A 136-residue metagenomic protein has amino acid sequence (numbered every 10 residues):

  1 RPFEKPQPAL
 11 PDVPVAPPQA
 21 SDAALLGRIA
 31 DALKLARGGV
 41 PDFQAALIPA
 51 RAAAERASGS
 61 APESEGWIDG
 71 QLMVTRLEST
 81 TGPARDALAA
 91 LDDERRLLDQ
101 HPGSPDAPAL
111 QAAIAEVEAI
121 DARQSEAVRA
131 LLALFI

Functional and structural regions predicted by a protein language model:
R1-P49: Immediate post-signal-peptide N-terminus of mature secreted/exported proteins
A9-L10, A52, G59, E63 (+5 more regions): Generic preference for flexible, low-structure residues
V15-P18, D22-L25, I29, E63-G66 (+4 more regions): Amphipathic alpha-helical coiled-coil segments and their boundaries
A23, R85-L88, E94-R95, A107 (+1 more regions): Generic N-terminal initiation segments characterized by hydrophobic and/or small/turn-forming residues
A24, R28-D31, S79, P83 (+3 more regions): Extracytoplasmic/secreted proteins, especially bacterial periplasmic and envelope-associated proteins
A32-R96: Mid-length scaffold segments of soluble, non-membrane domains
Q100-I136: C-terminal amphipathic alpha-helix
